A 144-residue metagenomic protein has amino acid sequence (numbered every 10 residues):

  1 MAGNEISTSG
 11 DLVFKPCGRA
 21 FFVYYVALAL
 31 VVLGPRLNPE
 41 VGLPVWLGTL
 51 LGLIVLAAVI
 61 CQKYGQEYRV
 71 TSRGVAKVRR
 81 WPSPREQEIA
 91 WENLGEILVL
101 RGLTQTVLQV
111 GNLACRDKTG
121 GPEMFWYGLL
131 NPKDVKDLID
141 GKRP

Functional and structural regions predicted by a protein language model:
M1-L37: N-terminal membrane-targeting/pre-transmembrane regions
A2-N4, I60, Q66-E67, T104-V107 (+1 more regions): Short secondary-structure boundary/capping segments
E5-D11, G111-P144: A membrane-cytosol interface segment of integral membrane proteins
V13, R69, A76-K77, A114-R116: Soluble periplasmic/extracytoplasmic beta-strand elements of cell-envelope proteins
V26, L30, L47-A57: Lipid-exposed faces of alpha-helical membrane segments in multi-pass integral membrane proteins
R36-L51: Hydrophobic alpha-helical transmembrane segments
G52-L98: Conserved beta-hairpin
P84-G120: Acidic, Ser/Thr-rich low-complexity segments on the non-lumenal side of membrane proteins
